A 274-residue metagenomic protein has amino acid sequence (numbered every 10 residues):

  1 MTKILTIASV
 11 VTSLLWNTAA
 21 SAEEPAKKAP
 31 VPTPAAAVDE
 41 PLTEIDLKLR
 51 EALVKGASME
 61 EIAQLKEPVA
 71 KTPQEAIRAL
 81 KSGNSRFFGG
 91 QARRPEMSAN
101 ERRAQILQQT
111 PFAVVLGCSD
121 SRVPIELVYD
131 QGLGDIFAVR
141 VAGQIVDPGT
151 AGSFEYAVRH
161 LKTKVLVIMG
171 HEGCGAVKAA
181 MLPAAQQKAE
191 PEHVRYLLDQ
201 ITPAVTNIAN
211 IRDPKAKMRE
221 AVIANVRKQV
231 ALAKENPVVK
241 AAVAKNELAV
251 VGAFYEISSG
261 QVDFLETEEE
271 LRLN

Functional and structural regions predicted by a protein language model:
M1-I4: Positively charged n-region of N-terminal signal peptides that target proteins for export
T6-W16: Bacterial N-terminal signal peptides
T18-A22: Sec/Tat signal peptide C-region and signal peptidase I cleavage site
E23-Q108, G134, Q144-G152, Y156-L161 (+1 more regions): Divalent-metal-activated hydrolytic enzyme cores
F112, K162-V165: Loop/turn elements at helix/coil->beta-strand transitions in domains of secreted/extracellular proteins
G117-R122, A142-I145, H171-C174: Short glycine-enriched loops at secondary-structure junctions
R122-V139, I145: Catalytic core of membrane glycerolipid acyltransferases/transacylases, capturing the structured, soluble-facing
I168: Conserved functional hotspot residues or short segments at active or partner-binding sites across diverse domains
